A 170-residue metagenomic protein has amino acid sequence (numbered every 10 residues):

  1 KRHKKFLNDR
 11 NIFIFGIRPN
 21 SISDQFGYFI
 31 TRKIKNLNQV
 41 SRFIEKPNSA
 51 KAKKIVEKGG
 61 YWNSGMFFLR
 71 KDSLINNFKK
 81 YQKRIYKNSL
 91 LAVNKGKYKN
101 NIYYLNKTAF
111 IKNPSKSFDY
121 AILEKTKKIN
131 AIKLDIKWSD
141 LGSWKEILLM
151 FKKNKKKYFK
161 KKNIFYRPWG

Functional and structural regions predicted by a protein language model:
R2-K112: Conserved core of the sugar-phosphate nucleotidyltransferase
L69-G170: Left-handed beta-helix
